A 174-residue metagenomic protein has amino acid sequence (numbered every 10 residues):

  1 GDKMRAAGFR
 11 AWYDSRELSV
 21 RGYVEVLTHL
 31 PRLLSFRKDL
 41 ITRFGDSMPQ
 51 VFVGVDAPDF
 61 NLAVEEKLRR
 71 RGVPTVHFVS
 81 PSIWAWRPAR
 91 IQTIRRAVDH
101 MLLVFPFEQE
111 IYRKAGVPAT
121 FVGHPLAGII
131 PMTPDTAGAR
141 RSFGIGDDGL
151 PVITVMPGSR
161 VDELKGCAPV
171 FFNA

Functional and structural regions predicted by a protein language model:
G1-F143, M156-L164: Active-site and donor-binding regions of nucleotide-sugar-utilizing enzymes
S47, G146, F171-A174: Change "in soluble alpha/beta enzymes" to "in soluble alpha/beta proteins
R69, T120, L150-P151, F171: Secondary-structure boundary/capping motif
G146-T154: Charged active-site motifs of nucleotide-sugar-dependent glycosyltransferases
R160-A174: Conserved catalytic-core segment of nucleotide-activated headgroup transferases in glycan assembly
